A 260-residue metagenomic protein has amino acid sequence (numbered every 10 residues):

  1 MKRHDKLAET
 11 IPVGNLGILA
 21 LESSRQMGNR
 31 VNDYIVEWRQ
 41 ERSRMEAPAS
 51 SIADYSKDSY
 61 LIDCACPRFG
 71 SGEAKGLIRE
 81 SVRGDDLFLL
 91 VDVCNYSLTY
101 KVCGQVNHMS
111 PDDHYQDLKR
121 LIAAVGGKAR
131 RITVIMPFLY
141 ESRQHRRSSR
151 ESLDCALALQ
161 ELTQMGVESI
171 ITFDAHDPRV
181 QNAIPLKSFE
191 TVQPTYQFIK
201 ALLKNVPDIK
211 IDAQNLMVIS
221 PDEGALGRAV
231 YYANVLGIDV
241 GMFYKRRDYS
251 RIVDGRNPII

Functional and structural regions predicted by a protein language model:
M1-I260: PRPP-associated nucleotide enzymes
